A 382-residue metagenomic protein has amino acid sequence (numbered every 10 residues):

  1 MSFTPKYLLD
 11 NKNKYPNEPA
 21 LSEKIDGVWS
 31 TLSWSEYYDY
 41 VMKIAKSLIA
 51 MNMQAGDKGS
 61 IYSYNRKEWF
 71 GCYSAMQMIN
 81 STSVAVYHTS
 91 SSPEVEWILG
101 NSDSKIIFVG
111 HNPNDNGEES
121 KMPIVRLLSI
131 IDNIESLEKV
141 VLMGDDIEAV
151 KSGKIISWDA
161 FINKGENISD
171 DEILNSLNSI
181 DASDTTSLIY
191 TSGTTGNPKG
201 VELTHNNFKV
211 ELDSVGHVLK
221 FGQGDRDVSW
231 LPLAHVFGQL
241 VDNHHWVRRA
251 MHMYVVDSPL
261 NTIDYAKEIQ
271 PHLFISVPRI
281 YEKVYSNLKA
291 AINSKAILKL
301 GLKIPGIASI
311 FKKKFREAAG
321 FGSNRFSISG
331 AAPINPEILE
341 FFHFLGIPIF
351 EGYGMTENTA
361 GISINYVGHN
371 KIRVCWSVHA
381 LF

Functional and structural regions predicted by a protein language model:
L9, M78-N163: Structural core segment of the AMP-binding/adenylate-forming
N17-P19, L142, I156, I162-Y190 (+2 more regions): Conserved pre-ATP/AMP-binding loop-to-beta segment of ANL
L21-S74, S91-E96, S157-E166, L203-H205: Conserved AMP-binding/adenylate-forming core of the ANL superfamily
T31-S35, T186-L212: Conserved AMP-binding A3 loop
Y38-K43, I168, A182, V201-G222: Conserved structural elements of the adenylate-forming
D57-K58, Y64-S92, G100-I106, D225-R226 (+3 more regions): A short helix-loop-beta submotif of the ANL/AMP-binding
N80, K209-R226, L233-K314, S323 (+2 more regions): Conserved AMP-binding/adenylation subdomain of ANL enzymes
Y254-V256, R325, S329, P336-F382: Conserved ATP-binding loop and adjacent catalytic segment of the adenylate-forming AMP-binding
